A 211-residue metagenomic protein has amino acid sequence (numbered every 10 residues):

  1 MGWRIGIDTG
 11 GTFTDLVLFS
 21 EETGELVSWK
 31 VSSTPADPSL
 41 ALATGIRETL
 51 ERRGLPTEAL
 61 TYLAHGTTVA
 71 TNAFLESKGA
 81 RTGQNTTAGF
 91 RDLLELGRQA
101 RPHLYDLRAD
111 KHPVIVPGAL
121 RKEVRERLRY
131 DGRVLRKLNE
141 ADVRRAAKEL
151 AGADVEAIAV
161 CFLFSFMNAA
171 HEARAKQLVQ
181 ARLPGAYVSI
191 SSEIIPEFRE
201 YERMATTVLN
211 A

Functional and structural regions predicted by a protein language model:
M1-A211: N-terminally biased helix-coil "hinge/interface" segments that flank
